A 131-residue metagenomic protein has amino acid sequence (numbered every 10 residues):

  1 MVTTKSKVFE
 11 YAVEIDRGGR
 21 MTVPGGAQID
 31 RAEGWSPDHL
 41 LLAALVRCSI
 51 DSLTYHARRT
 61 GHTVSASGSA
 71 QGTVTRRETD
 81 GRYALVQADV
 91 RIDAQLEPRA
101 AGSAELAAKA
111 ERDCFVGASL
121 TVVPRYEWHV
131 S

Functional and structural regions predicted by a protein language model:
M1-V46, I50-S131: Extended beta-strand/beta-hairpin segments
